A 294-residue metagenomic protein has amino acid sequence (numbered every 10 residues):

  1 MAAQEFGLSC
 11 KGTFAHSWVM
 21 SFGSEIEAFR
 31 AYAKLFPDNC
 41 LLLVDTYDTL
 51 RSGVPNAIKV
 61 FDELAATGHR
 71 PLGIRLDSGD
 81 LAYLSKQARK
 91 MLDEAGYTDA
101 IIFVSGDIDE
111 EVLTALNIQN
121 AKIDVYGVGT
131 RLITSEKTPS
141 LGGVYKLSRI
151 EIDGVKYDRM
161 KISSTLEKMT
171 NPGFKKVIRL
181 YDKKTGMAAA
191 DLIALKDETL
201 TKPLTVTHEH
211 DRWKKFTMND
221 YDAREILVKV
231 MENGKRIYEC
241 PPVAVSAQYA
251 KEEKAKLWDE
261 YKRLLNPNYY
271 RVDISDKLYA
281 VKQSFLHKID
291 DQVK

Functional and structural regions predicted by a protein language model:
M1-T98, I108-Q119, L132, I150-D153: Buried, small/hydrophobic-residue-enriched core segments of structured protein domains
C40-L42, I102, Y126: Hydrophobic/aromatic residues located in beta-strands of well-ordered beta-sheets within soluble catalytic
A95, A100, I108-K294: Gly/Ser/Thr/Ala-enriched C-terminal appendages of enzymes
S105: Short hydrophobic "strand-cap" motifs at the C-terminus of beta-strands
